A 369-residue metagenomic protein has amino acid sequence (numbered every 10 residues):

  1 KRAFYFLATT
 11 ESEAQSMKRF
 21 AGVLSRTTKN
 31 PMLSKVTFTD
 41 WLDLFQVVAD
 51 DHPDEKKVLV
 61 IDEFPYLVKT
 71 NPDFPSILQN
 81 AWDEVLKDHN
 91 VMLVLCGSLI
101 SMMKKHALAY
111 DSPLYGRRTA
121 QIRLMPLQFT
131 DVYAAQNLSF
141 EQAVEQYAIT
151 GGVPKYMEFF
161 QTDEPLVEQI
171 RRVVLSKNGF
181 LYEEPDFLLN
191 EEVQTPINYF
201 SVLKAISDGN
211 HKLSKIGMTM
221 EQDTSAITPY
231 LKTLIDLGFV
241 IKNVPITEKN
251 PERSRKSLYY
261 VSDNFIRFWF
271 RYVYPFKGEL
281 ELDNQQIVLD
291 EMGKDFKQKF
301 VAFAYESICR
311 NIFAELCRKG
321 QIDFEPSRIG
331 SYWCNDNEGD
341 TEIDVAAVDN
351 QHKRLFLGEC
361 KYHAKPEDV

Functional and structural regions predicted by a protein language model:
K1-D290: Phosphate-binding site recognition
R253, S257-V369: A cross-kingdom feature that marks ATP-driven nucleic-acid transaction machinery
